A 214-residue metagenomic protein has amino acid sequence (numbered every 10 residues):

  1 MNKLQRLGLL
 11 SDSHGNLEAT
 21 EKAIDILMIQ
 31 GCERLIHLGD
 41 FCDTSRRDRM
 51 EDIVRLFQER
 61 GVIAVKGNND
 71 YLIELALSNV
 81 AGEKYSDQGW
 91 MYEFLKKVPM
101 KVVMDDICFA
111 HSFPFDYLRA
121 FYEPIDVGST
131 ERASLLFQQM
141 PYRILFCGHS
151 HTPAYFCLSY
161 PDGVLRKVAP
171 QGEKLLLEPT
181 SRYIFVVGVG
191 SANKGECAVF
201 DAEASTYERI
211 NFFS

Functional and structural regions predicted by a protein language model:
M1-G8, V102-F109, P179-V186: Beta-strand-turn-beta hairpins that frame and shape the catalytic cleft of phosphate-ester-processing enzymes
N2, I29, E59, Q138-P141 (+1 more regions): Flexible, charged surface loops at secondary-structure boundaries
K3-L10, G15-V103: Core catalytic region of metal-dependent phosphoesterases/phosphodiesterases, especially metallo-beta-lactamase-like
L4, L165-S214: Binuclear metal-dependent phosphoesterase catalytic core
H14-A19, D43-S45, N69-L75, F115-Y117 (+2 more regions): Active-site environment of divalent metal-dependent phosphoester hydrolases
L27-R34, D87-S159, G163: His/acidic metal-ligating clusters that form di-metal
I63, I144, Y183-V186: Structural motif
